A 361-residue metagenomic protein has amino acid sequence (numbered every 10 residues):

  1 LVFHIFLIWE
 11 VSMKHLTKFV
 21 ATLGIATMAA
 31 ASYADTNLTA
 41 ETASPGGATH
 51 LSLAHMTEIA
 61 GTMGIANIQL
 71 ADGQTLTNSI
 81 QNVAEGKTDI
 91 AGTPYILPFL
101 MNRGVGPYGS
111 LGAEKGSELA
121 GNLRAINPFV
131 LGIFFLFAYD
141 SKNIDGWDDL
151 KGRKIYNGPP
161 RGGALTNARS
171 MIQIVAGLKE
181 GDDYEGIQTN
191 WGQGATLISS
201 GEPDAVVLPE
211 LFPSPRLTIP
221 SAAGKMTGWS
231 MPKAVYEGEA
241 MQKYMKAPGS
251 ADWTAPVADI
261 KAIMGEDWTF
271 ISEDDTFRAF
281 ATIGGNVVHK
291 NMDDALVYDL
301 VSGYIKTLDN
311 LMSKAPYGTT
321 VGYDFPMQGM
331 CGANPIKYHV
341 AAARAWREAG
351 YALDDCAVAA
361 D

Functional and structural regions predicted by a protein language model:
L1-S12: Short, Lys/Arg-enriched N-terminal segments with co-localized hydrophobic residues within the first ~10-30 amino acids
M13-Y33: Gram-negative bacterial Sec-dependent N-terminal signal peptides
D35, I65, T75-N78, E85 (+5 more regions): Extracytoplasmic
D35-Q69, G132-S200, L211, K314 (+2 more regions): Bilobed "Venus flytrap"/periplasmic-binding protein-like clamshell domains and structurally analogous long
S52, E210-Y244, A281-I283, M292-D361: An extracytoplasmic/periplasmic, membrane-proximal ligand-sensing/linker region
A84-P128: N-terminal segment of the mature folded domain
Y95-I96, G104-G106, G112-K115, K142 (+1 more regions): Pocket-lining segment of extracytoplasmic ligand-binding domains
G146, K151-N157, R161-S170, P248-L296 (+1 more regions): Ligand-binding clefts/hinges and TM-proximal coupling segments of bilobed small-molecule sensing domains
